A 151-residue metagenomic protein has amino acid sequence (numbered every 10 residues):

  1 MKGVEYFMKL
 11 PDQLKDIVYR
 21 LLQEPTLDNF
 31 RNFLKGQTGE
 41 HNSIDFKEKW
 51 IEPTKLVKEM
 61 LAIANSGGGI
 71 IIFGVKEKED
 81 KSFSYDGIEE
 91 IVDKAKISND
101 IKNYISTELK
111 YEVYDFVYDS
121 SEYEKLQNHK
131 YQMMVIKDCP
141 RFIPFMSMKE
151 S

Functional and structural regions predicted by a protein language model:
M1-S151: Conserved N-terminal catalytic/coupling substructures associated with nucleotide/phosphate chemistry
